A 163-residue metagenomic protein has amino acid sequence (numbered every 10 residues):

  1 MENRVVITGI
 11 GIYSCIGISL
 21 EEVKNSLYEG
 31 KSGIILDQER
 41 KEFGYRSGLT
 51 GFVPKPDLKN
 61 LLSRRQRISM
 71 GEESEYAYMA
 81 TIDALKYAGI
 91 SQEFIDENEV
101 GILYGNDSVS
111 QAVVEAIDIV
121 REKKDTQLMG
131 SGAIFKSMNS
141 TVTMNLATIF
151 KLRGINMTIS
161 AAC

Functional and structural regions predicted by a protein language model:
M1-I155: Conserved "HGTGT" condensation-loop signature of ketosynthase/thiolase-family condensing enzymes that catalyze
M70, A162-C163: Alpha-helix N-cap/helix-initiation motif
I155-A161: A short, small-residue-rich loop immediately preceding and capping a beta-strand
